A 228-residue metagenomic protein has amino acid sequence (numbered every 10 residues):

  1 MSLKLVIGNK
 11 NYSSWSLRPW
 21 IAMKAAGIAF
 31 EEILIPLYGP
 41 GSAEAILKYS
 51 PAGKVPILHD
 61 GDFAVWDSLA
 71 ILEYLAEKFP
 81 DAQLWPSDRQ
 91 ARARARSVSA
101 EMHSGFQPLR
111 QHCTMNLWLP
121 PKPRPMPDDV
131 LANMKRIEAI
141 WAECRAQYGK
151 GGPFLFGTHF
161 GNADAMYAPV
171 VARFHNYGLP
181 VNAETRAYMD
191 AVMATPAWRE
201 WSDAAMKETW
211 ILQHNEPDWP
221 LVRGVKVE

Functional and structural regions predicted by a protein language model:
M1-M126, L131-A132, I140: GST-like domain detector, emphasizing the conserved glutathione-binding G-site in the N-terminal thioredoxin-like
L5-I7, I33, T158, N176 (+1 more regions): Short, contiguous strand/loop micro-motifs
P36-G39, Y188, M206: Conserved beta-strand edge residues that scaffold enzyme active sites
G41-A43, M193, I211-L212: Short Asp/Glu-rich motifs
K48, A194, D203: Phosphate-coordinating loops and pocket residues in cytosolic domains that bind phosphorylated ligands
A76, V170-V171, S202: Active-site-flanking alpha-helical
F106-P196: GST-like fold's C-terminal all-alpha helical module
A205-E228: Acidic/histidine-enriched, glycine/proline-rich intrinsically disordered or flexible terminal extensions
